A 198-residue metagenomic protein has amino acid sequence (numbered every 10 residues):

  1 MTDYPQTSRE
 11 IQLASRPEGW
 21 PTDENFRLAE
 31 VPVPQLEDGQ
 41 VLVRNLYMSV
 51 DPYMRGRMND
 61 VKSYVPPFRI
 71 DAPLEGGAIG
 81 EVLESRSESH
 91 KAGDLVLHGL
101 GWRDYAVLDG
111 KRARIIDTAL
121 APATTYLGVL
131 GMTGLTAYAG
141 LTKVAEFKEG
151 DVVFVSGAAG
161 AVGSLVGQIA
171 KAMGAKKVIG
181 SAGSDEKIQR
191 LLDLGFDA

Functional and structural regions predicted by a protein language model:
M1-T7, A14-S15: Basic/polar N-terminal segments that are highly enriched at the extreme N-terminus, encompassing both cleavable
R9, Q40-L42, V152, K177: Residues that mark the start of a beta-strand
P17-D23, P52: Short N-terminal binding/cap micro-motifs at the start of the first secondary-structure element
P21-P32: Short glycine/threonine/proline-enriched tight-turn/helix- or strand-capping micro-motif at secondary-structure
P32-V50, M58-W102: Glycine-rich beta-strand-centered segment in the early N-terminal region that forms part of a ligand/cofactor-binding
L74-E81, K91-G157: NAD(P)H dinucleotide-binding glycine-rich loop of Rossmann-like/cofactor-binding domains, especially the beta1-alpha1
L127-A198: Mid-domain Rossmann-like dinucleotide-binding core that forms the NAD(H)/NADP(H) cofactor-binding site
